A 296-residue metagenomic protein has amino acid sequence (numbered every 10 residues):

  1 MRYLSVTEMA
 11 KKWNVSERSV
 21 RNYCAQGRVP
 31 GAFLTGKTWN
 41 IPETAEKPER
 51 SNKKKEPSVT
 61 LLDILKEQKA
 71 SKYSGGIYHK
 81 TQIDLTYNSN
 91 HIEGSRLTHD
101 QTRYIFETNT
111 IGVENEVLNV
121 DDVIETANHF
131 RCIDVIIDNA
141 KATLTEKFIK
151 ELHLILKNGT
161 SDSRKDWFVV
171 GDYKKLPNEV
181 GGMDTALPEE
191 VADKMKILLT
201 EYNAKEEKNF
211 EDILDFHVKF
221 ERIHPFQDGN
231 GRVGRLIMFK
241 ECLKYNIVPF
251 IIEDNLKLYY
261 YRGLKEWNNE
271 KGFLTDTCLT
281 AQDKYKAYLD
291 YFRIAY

Functional and structural regions predicted by a protein language model:
M1-W13, E17-V29, K37-Y296: FIC/Doc superfamily catalytic core
